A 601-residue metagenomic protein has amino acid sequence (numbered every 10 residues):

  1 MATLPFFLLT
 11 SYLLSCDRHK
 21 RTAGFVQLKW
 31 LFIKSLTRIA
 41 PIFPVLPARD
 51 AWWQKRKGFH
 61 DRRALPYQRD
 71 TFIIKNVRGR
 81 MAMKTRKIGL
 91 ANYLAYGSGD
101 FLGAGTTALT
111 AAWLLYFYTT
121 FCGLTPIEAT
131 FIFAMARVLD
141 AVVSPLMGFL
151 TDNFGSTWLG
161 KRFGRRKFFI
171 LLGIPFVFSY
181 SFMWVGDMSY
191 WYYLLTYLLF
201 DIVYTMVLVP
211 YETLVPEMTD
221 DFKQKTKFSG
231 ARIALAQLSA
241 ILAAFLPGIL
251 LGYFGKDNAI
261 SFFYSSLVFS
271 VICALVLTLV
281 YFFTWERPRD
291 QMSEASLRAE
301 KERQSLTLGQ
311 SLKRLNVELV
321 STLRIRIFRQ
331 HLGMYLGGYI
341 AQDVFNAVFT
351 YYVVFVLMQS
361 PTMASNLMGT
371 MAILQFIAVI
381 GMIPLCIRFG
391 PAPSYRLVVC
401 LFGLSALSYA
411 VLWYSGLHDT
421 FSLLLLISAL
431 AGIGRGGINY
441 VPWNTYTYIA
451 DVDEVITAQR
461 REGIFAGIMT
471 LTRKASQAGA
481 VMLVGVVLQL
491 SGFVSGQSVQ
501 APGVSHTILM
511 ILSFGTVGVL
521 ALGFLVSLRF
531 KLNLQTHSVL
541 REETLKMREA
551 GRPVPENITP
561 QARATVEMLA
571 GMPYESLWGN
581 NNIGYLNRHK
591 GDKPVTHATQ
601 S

Functional and structural regions predicted by a protein language model:
A2-T3, T10, T22-A23, T37-A40 (+3 more regions): Ala/Thr-enriched low-complexity intrinsically disordered regions
F6-F7, Y12, F25, F32 (+4 more regions): Aromatic (phenylalanine/tyrosine) cluster motif
W30, W52-W53: Tryptophan (W) side chains
R62-A82: Short, Lys/Arg-enriched N-terminal segments with co-localized hydrophobic residues within the first ~10-30 amino acids
A82-V595: Membrane-embedded alpha-helical bundles of multi-pass transporters/translocases, especially carrier/permease families
Q600-S601: Short, charged juxtamembrane terminal tails flanking transmembrane helices
